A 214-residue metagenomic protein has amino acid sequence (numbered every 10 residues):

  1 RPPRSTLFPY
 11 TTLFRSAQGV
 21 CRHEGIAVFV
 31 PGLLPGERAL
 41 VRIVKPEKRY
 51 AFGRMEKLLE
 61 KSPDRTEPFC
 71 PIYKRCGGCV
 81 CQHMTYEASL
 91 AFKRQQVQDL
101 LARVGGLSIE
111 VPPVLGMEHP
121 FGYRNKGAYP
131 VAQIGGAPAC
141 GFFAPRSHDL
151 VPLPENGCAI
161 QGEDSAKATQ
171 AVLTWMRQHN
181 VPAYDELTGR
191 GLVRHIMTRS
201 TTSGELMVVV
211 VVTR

Functional and structural regions predicted by a protein language model:
P2-L13: Short, small-residue-biased leader/transition segments that mark boundaries at the very start of proteins
T11-R214: Accessory RNA-recognition modules of RNA-modification enzymes
